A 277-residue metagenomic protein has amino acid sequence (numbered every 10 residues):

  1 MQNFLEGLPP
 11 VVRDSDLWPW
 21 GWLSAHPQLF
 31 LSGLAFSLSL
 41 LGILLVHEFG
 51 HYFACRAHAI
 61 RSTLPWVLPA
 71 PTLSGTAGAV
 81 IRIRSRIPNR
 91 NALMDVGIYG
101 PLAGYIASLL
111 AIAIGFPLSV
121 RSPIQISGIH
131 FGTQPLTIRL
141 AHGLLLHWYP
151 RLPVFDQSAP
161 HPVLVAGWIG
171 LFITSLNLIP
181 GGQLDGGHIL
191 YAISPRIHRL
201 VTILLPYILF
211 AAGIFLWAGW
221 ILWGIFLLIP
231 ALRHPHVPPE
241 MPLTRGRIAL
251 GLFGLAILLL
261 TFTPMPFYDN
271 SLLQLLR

Functional and structural regions predicted by a protein language model:
M1-R277: Hydrophobic transmembrane alpha-helices and their immediate loop junctions in multi-pass integral membrane proteins
